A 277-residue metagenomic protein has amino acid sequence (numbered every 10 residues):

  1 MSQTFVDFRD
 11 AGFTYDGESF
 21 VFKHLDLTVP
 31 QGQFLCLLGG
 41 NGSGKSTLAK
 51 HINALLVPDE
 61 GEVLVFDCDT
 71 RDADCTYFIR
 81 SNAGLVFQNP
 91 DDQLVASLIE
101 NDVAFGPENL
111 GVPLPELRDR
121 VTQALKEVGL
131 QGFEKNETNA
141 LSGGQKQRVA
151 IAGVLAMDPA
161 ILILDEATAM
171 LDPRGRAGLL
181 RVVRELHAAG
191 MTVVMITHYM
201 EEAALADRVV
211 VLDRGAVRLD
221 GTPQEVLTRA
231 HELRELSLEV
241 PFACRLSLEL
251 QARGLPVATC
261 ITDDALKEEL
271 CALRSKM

Functional and structural regions predicted by a protein language model:
L38-G40: The feature captures the beta-strand-to-loop junction immediately N-terminal to the Walker
N53: Helix-to-loop junction immediately C-terminal to a conserved catalytic motif
G61-R71, I79: Conserved ABC transporter NBD signature motif
P115-F133: Conserved ABC ATPase "signature" region
E137-L141, Q145: Conserved ABC ATPase signature
L162-D165: Catalytic Walker B motif of ABC-type/P-loop ATPase nucleotide-binding domains
R214-A216: Conserved ABC ATPase "signature" C-loop
